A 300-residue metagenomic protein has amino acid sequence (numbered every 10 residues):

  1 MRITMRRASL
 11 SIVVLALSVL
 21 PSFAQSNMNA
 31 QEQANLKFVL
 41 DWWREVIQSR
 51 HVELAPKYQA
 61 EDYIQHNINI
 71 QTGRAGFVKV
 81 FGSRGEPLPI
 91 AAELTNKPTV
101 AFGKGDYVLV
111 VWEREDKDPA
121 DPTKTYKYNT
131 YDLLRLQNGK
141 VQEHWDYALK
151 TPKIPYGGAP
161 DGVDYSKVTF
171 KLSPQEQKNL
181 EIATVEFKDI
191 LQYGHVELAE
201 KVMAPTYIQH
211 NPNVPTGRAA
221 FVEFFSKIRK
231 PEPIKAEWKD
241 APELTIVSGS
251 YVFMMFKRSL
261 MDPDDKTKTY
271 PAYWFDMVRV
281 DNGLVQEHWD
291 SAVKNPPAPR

Functional and structural regions predicted by a protein language model:
M1-R6: N-terminal secretory signal peptides that target proteins for export/translocation
S9-S22: Bacterial N-terminal signal peptides
Q25-R300: C-terminal and inter-domain tail/linker signature
